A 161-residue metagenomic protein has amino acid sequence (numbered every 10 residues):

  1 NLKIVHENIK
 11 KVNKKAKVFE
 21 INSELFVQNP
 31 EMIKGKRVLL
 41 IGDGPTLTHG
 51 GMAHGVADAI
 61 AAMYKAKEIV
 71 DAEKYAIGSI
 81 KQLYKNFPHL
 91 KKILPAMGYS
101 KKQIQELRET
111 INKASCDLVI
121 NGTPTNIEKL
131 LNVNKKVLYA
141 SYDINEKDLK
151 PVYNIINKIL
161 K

Functional and structural regions predicted by a protein language model:
N1-V18: RNA-binding accessory domains that recognize and position tRNA/RNA substrates
N13-K161: P-loop NTP-binding site
